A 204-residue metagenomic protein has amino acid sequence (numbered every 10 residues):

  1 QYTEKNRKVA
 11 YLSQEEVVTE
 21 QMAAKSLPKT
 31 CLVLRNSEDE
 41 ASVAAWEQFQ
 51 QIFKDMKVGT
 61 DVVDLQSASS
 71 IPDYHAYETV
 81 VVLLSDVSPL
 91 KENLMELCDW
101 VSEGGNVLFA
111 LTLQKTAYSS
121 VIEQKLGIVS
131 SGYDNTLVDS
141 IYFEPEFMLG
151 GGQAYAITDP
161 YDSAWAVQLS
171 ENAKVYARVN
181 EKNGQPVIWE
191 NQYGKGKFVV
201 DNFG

Functional and structural regions predicted by a protein language model:
Y2-L27: Short N-terminal or domain-adjacent regulatory/targeting segments
E15-Q21, S37, V200-F203: Solvent-exposed alpha-helical segments and adjacent loops that form catalytic or protein-interaction surfaces
E15-T19, L65-S69, E92-M95, K182-V187: Alpha-helical scaffolding within the catalytic cores of extracellular/periplasmic polymer-degrading hydrolases
Q21-M22, S69-P72, S163-A166, W189: Short, flexible, glycine/charge-rich loop motifs used to bind or transfer phosphoryl groups or to couple energy/partner
M22, Q48-V58, V63, V129-L149 (+2 more regions): N-linked glycosylation sequons
L27-C31, W46, D55, S102 (+2 more regions): A glycine-centered loop/beta-turn motif at secondary-structure junctions
L32-L34, E38-Q124, A166: Helical hinge/lid and interdomain linker segments adjacent to catalytic or ligand-binding clefts that mediate domain
V87-D162, Q168-K182: A glycine-rich, often tryptophan-bearing local segment used as a flexible ligand/cofactor-contacting loop or short
